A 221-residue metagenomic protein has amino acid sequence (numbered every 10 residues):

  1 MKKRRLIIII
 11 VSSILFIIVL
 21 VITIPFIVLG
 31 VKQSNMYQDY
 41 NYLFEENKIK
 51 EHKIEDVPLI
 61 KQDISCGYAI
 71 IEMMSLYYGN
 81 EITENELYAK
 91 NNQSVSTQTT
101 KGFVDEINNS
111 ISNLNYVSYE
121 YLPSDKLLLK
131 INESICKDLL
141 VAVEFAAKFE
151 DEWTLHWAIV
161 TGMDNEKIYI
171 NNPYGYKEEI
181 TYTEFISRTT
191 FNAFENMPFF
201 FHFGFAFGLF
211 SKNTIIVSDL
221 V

Functional and structural regions predicted by a protein language model:
R4-T100, A147, Y182, I216-V221: Active-site-adjacent structural segments surrounding the nucleophilic cysteine of cysteine proteases and isopeptidases
V57-K61, I111-V117: Acidic/glycine-enriched edge-of-secondary-structure segments
S65, A69-M73, G102-N109, K126 (+3 more regions): Extracytoplasmic/secreted proteins, especially bacterial periplasmic and envelope-associated proteins
M73-E81, K90, E106-N113, E133-D138: Structured segments of extracytoplasmic/periplasmic soluble domains in secreted or envelope-associated proteins
E81-L87, Y116-P123: Surface-exposed patches in mature extracellular/periplasmic domains of secreted proteins
S94-V95, T161-V221: Noncatalytic regulatory segments and standalone regulatory/sensor domains
S124-G175, E179: Active-site-adjacent substructure of cysteine-protease-like catalytic cores
